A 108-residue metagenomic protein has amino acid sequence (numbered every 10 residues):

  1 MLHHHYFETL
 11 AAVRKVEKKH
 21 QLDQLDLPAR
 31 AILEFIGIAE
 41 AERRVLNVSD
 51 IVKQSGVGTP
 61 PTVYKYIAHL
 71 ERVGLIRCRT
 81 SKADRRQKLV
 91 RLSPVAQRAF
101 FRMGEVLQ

Functional and structural regions predicted by a protein language model:
M1-A12, M103-Q108: Long, low-complexity, charge-rich intrinsically disordered regions
Y6-F35: Short alpha-helical segments that sit at the start of domains
P28-A31, N47, T62, Y66: Residue-level detector of well-ordered alpha-helical segments, enriched for hydrophobic/aromatic packing positions
E34-A41, G104: Short, locally clustered residues in the helix-turn-helix/winged-helix DNA-binding domain
E42-Q54: Short acidic, hydrophobic short linear motifs in intrinsically disordered regions
V57-R72: Short amphipathic alpha-helical interaction segments
E71-S81: A short, conserved structural fragment
S81-M103: Short, cationic-aromatic polyanion-contact patches
